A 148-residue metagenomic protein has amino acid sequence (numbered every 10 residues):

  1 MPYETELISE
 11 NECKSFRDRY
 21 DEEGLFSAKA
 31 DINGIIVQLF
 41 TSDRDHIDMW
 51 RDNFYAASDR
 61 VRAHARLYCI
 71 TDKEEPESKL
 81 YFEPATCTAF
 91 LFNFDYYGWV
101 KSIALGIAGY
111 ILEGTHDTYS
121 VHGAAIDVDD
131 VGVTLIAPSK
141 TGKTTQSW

Functional and structural regions predicted by a protein language model:
M1-G132: A noncatalytic interaction/capping subdomain that flanks phosphate/NTP-handling catalytic cores
V128-W148: Glycine-rich phosphate-binding P-loop
